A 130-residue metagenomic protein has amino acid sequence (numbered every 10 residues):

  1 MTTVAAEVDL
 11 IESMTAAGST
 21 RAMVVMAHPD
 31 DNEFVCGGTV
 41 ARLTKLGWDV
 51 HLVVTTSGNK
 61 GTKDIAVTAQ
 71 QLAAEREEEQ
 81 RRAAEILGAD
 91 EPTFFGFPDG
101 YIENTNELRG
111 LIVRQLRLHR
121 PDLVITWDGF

Functional and structural regions predicted by a protein language model:
T2-H119: Active-site rim/loop-helix segments in enzyme catalytic domains that contact anionic ligands
D122-F130: Acidic beta-strand-to-loop metal/phosphate-binding motif
